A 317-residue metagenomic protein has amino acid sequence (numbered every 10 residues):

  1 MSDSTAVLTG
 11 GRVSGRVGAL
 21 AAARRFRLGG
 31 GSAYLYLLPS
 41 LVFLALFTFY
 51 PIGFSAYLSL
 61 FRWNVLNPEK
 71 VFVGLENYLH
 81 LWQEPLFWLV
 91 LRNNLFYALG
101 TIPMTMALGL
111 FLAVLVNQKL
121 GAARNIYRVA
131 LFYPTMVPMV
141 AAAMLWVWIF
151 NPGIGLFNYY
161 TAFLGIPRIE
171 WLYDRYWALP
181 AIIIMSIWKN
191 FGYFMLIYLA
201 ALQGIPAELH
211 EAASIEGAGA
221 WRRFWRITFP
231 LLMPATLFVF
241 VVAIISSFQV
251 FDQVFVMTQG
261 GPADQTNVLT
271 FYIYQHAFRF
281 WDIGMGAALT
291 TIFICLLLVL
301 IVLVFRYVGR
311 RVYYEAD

Functional and structural regions predicted by a protein language model:
M1-L28: Short, Lys/Arg-rich, polar N-terminal cytosolic tail immediately upstream of the first transmembrane signal-anchor
S32-D317: A structural signal for multi-pass alpha-helical bundles of membrane permease subunits that mediate small-molecule
